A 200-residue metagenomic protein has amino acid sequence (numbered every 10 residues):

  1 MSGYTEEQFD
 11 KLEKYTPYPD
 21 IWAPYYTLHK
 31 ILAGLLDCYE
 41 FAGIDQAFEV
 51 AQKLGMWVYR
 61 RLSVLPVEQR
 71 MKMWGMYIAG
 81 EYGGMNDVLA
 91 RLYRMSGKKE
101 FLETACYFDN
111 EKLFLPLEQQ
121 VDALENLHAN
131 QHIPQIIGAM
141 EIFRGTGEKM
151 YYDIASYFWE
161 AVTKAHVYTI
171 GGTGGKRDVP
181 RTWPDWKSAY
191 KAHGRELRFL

Functional and structural regions predicted by a protein language model:
M1-L200: Glycan-recognition and catalytic cores of secretory/periplasmic carbohydrate-active enzymes
